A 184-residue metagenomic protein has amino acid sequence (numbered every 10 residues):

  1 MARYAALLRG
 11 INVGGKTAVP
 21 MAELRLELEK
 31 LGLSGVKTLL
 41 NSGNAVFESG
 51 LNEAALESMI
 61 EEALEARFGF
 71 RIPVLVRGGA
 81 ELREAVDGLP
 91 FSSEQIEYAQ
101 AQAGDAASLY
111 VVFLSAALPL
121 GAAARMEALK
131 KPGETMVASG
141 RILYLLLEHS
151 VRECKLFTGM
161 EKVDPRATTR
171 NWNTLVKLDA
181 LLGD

Functional and structural regions predicted by a protein language model:
A2-D184: Surface-exposed, charge/polar-rich loops and edge strands
